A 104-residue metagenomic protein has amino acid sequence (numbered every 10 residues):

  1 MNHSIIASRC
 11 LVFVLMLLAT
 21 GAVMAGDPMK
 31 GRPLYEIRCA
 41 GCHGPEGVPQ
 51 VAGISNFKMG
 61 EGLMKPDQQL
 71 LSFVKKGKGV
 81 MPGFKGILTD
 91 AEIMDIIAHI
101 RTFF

Functional and structural regions predicted by a protein language model:
M1-L11: Bacterial N-terminal signal peptides that target proteins for export
C10-L18: Sec-dependent N-terminal signal peptides
A19-G21, G26: N-terminal signal peptide c-region/cleavage motif recognized by signal peptidases
D27, Y35-G41, E46, G77-V80 (+1 more regions): Short pre-active-site segment immediately N-terminal to redox-active cysteine/selenocysteine motifs in thiol-based
P28, R32, G44-F73: Gly/Gly-Pro-rich "capping" loops immediately C-terminal to redox-active cysteine motifs in periplasmic/lumenal
N56, V80-G83: Conserved beta-strand positions that form and line the central face of beta-propeller blades
Q68-M81, I100: Periplasmic c-type cytochrome electron-transfer domains
V74, G86-F104: C-terminal capping alpha-helices of c-type cytochrome domains
